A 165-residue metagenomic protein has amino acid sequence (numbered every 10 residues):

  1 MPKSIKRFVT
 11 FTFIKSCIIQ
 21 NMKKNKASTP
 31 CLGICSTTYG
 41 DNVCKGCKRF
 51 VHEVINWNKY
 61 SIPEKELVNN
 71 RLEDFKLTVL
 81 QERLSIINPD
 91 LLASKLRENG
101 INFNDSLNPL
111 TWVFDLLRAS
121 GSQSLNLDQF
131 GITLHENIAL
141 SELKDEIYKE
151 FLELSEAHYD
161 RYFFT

Functional and structural regions predicted by a protein language model:
P2-S85: N-terminal cysteine/histidine-rich coordination modules
T78-T165: Long, charged interaction segments in nuclear RNA/chromatin-associated proteins
